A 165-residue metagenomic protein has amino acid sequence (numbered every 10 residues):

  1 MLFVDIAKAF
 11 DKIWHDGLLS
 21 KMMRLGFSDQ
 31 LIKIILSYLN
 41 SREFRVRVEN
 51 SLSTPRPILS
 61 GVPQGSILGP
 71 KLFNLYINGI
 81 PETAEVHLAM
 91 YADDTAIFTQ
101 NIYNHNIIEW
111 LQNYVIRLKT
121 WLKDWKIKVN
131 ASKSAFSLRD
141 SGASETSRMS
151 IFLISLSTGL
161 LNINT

Functional and structural regions predicted by a protein language model:
M1-P63, T99: Conserved pre-catalytic core of RNA-dependent polymerases
V4-I6, D94, N101, S141: Residues immediately flanking
D5, M22, I35, V46 (+8 more regions): Mobile genetic element proteins and their domesticated derivatives, centered on retroelements and DNA transposons
D16-K21, N106, E145-T146, F152-L153: Short secondary-structure boundary/capping segments
L39, I77, V115: Short amphipathic alpha-helical/adjacent loop interface patches that line ligand and macromolecule-binding sites
N50, N113, V129-N164: Short, conserved micro-motifs composed of acidic
T54, P70-T99: Active-site palm subdomain of RNA-directed nucleic acid polymerases
N101-L111: Short helix/loop segment flanking the catalytic signature motif in cyclic-nucleotide metabolism enzymes
